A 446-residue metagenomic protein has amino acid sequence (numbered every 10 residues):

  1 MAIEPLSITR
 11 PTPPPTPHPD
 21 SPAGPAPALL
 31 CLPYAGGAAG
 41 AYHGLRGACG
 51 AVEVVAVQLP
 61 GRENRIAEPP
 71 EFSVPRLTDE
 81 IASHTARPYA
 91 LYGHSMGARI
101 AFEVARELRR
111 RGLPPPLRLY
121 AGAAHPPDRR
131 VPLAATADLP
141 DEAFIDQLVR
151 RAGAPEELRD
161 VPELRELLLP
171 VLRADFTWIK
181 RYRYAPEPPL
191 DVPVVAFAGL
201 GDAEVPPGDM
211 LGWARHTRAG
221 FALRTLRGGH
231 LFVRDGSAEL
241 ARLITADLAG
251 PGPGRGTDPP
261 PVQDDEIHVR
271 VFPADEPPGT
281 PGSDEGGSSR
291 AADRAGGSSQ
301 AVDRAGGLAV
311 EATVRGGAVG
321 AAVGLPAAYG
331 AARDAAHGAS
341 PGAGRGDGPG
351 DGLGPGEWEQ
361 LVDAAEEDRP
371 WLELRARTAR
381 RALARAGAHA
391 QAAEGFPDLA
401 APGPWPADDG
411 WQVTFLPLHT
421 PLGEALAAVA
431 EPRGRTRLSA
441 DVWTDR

Functional and structural regions predicted by a protein language model:
M1-Y92, R99-R255: Domain-scale detector for complete catalytic domains at protein termini or as standalone homologs
G93-I100, P326, D334: Catalytic nucleophile loop
H94, V233, W371-R375: Aromatic-acidic/polar surface patches that form glycan- and anion
S95-G97, P114, D191, A305-G307 (+1 more regions): Short connector loops at helix/strand junctions that flank enzyme active sites, especially segments positioning acidic
G252-Y329, R333-R446: Core catalytic alpha/beta fold that binds nucleotide/phospho-ligands
